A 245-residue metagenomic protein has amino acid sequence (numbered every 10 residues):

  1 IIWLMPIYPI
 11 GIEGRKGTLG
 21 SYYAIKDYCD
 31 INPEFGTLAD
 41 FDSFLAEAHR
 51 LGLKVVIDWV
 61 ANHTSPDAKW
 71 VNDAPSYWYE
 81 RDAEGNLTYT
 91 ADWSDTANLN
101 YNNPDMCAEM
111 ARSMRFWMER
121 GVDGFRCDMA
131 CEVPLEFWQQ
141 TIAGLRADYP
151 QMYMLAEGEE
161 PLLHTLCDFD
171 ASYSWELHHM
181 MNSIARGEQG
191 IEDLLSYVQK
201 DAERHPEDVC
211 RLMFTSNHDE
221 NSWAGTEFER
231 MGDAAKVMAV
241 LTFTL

Functional and structural regions predicted by a protein language model:
I2-P9, V198-D201: Conserved oxyanion/phosphate-binding beta-strand-loop segments in alpha/beta enzyme cores
P6-R120, T141-D148, H164: Substrate-binding/active-site clefts of carbohydrate-active enzymes
I7, W59-V60, M129-C131, G158-E159 (+1 more regions): Short, well-ordered beta-to-alpha junction loops that form the rim of enzyme active sites and present histidine/acidic
I10-G11, H63-S65, E132-E136, L162-H164 (+1 more regions): Flexible loop/turn segments at secondary-structure boundaries
G36-D40, D105-E109, V133, F137 (+2 more regions): Soluble or luminal CAZymes and related metallo-dependent hydrolases
L45, R112, D123, D128-R211: Active-site-proximal helices and loops of the catalytic beta/alpha 8
Q199-L245: Active-site-proximal substrate-binding groove within the catalytic cores of carbohydrate-active enzymes
